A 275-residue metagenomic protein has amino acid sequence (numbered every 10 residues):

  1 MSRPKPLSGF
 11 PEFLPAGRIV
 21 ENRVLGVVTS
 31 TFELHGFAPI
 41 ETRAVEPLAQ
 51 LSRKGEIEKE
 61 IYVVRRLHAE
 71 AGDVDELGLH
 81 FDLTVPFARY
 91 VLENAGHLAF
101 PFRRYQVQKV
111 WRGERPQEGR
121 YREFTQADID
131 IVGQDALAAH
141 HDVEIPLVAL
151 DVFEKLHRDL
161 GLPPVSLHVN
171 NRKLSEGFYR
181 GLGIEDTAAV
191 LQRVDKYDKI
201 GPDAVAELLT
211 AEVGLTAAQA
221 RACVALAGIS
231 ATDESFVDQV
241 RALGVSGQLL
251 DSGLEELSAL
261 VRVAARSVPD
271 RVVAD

Functional and structural regions predicted by a protein language model:
M1-F81, V85, V143, S166-H168: TRNA-binding/sensing appendages of the translation machinery
G9, P86, L174-F178, A204: A general alpha-helix detector
G9, R112, V194-D198: Functionally engaged cysteine thiol sites
G17-H35, E46-A49, V74, D82-L160 (+2 more regions): Positively charged, Gly/Ser-enriched RNA/tRNA-binding surfaces
I40-R43, V165-N170, A189, A220 (+1 more regions): Residue-level detector of family-conserved "landmark" positions at structurally sensitive sites
E60-A71, L182-T216: Acidic, His- and aromatic-enriched active-site or binding-groove loops in soluble protein domains that engage sugars
S166-G183: Glycine-rich, mobile lid/loop segments that gate access to catalytic sites or pores
N171, D198-G201, T232: Short, solvent-exposed helix-helix connector turns and helix-capping sites enriched in acidic/polar residues
